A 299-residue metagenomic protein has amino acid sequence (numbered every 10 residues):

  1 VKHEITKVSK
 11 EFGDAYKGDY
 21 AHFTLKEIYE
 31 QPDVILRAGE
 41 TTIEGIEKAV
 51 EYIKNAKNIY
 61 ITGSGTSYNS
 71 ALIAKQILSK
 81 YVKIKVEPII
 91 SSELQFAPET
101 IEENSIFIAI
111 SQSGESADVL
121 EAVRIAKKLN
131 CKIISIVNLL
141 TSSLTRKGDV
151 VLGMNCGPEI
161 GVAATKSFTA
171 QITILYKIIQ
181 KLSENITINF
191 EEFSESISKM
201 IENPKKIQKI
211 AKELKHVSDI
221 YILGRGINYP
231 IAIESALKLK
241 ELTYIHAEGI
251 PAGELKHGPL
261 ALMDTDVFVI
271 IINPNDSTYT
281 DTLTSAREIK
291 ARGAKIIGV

Functional and structural regions predicted by a protein language model:
V1-P32: Intein/HINT protein-splicing elements and their conserved insertion hotspots or analogous self-processing inserts
K2-T6, S142-G148, P204, G253 (+1 more regions): Short, functional N-terminal and low-complexity linear motifs
E11, I90-S91, P251: Short, solvent-exposed coil/turn linker segments
F23-Y60, V150-F268, T278: Active-site phosphate/pyrophosphate-binding segments
E51-E195, R225, K238, I272-V299: Glycine-rich phosphate-binding loops that contact phosphosugars or nucleotide phosphates
